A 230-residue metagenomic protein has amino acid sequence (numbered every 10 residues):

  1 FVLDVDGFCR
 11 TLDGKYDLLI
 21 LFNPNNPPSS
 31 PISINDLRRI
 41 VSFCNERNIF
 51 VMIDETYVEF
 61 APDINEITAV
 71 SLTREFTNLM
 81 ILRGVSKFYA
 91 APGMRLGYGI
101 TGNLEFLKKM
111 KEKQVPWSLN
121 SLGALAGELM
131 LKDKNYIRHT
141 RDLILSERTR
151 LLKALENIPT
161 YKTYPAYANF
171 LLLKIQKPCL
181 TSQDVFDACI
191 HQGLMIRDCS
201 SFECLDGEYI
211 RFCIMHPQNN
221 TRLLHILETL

Functional and structural regions predicted by a protein language model:
V2-K15, P27-V51, E55-Y89: Active-site pre-lysine segment of PLP-dependent enzymes
L18-F22, M52, Y98-I100: Structural motif
N35, H191-Q192, S201-L230: PLP-dependent enzyme catalytic core of the Aspartate aminotransferase-like
N78-Y164: PLP-dependent aminotransferase class I/II
N103, K177-C179, H216-N219: Helix N-cap motif at beta-to-alpha junctions
I144-L145, I158-Q192: Conserved PLP-binding catalytic core of the aspartate aminotransferase-like
